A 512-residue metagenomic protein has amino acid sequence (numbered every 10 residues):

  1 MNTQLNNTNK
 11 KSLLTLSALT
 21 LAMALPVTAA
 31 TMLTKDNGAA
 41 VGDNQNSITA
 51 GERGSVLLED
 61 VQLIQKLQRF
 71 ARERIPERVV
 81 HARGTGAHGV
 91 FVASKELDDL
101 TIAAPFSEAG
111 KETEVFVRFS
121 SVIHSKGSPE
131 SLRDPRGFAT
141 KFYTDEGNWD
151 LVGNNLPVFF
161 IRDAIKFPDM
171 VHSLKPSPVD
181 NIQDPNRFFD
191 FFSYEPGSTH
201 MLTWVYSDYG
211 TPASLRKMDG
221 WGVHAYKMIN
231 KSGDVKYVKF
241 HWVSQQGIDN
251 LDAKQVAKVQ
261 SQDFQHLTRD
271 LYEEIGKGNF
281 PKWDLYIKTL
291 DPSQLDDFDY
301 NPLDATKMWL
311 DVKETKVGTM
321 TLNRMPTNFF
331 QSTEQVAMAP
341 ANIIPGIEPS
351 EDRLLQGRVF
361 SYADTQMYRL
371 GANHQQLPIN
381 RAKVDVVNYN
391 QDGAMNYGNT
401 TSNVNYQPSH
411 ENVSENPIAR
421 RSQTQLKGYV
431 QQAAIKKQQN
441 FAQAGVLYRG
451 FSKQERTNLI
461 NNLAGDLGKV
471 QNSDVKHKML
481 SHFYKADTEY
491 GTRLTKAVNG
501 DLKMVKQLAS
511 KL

Functional and structural regions predicted by a protein language model:
M1-A30: Gram-negative bacterial Sec-dependent N-terminal signal peptides
A30-L512: Active-site-adjacent core segments of small-molecule enzymes
